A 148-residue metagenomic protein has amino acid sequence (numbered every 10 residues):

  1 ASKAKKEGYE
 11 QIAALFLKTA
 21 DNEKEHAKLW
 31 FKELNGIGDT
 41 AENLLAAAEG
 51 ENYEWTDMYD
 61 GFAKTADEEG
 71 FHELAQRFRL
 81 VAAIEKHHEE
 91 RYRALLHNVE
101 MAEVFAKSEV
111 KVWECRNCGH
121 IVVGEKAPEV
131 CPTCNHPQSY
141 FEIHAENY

Functional and structural regions predicted by a protein language model:
A1-Y148: Non-heme di-metal
